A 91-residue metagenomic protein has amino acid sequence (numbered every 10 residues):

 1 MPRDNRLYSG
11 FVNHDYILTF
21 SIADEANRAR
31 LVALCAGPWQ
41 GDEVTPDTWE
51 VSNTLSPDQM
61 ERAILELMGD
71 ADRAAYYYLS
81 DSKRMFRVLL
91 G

Functional and structural regions predicted by a protein language model:
M1, S9, N13, G69-A71 (+1 more regions): Short linear sequence motifs
M1-R3, R30-L34, S56-Q59: Short amphipathic alpha-helical surface micro-motifs
P2-L7, V88-L90: Short, solvent-exposed beta-alpha or beta-beta edge segments that form flexible loop/patches at the rim of ligand
R6-I22: Short glycine-/aliphatic-rich beta-strand segments at the starts of folded cytosolic domains
L7, L18, N27-R30, E50 (+2 more regions): Low-complexity, compositionally biased segments
F11, A23-V44, S80-G91: Charged, amphipathic alpha-helical regulatory modules used for macromolecular assembly or allosteric control
S21-D24, N53: Short loop or secondary-structure boundary microenvironments that flank and position key functional residues
P38-S82, F86-R87: Short, intrinsically disordered low-complexity segments
